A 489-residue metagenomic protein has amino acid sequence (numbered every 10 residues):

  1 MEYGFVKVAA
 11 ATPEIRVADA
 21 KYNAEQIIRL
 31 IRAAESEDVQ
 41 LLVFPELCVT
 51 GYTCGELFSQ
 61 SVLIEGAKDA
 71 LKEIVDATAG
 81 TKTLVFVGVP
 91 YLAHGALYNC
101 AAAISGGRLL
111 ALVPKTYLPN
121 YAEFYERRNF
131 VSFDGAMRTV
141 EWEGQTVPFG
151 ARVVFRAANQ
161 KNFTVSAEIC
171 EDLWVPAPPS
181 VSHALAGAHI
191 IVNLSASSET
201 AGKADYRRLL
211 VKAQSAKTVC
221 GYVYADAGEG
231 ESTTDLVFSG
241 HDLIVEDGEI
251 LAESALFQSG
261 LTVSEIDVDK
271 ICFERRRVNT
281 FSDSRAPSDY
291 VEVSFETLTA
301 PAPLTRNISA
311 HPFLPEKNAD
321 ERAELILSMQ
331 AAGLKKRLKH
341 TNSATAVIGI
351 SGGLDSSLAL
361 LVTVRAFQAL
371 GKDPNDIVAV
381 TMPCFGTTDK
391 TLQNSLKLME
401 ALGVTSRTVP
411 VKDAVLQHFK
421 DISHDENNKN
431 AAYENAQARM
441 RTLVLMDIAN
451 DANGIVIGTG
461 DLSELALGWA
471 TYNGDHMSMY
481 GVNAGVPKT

Functional and structural regions predicted by a protein language model:
M1-V347, R365-P374, S406: Enzyme catalytic cores with a strong preference for nitrogen-chemistry domains
L47, A196-S197, A227, M382-F385 (+2 more regions): Short, ordered loop/turn segments at secondary-structure junctions
S59-V62, L209-V211, G240-D242, L396-L398 (+2 more regions): Short, hinge-like loop/turn segments at secondary-structure boundaries
Y91, A344-S356, K412-V415, D461-S463: A glycine-rich phosphate-binding loop feature that marks nucleotide/adenosyl-phosphate handling sites
L118, F124-G150, N159-Q160, L173-P176 (+4 more regions): Active-site adenylate/phosphate-handling loop in enzymes that bind or generate adenylated species
I191-L194, N307-H311, N342-S343, D376 (+3 more regions): Short acidic (Asp/Glu) and glycine-rich catalytic loops that position anionic groups and cofactors
V192, A344-I350, L354-L396: ATP-dependent adenylation/pyrophosphate-handling site
L261-V263, E292-A310, K372-N430, A438 (+1 more regions): A conserved beta-strand->alpha-helix junction
